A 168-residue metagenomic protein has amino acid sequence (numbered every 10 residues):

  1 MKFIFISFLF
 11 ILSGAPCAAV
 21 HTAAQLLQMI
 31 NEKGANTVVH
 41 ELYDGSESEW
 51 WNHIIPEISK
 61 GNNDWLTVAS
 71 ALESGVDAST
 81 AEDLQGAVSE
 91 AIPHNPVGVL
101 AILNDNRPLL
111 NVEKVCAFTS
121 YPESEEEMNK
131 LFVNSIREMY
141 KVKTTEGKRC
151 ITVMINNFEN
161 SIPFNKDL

Functional and structural regions predicted by a protein language model:
M1-I4, A18: N-terminal leader regions
F3-S13: Sec-dependent N-terminal signal peptides
A19-L168: Non-catalytic all-alpha helical scaffold/repeat segments
